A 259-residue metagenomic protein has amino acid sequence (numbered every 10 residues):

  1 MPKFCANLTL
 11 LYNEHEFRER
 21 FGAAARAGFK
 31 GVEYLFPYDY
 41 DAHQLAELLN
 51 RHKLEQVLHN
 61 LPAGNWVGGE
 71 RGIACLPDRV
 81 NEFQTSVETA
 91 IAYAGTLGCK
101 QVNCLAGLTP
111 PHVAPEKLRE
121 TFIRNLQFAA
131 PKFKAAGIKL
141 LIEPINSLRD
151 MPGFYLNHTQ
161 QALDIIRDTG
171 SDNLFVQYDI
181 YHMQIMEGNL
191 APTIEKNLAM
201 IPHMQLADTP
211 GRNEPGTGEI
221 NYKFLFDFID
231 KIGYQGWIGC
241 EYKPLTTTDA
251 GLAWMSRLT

Functional and structural regions predicted by a protein language model:
M1-G28, Y38, T89-A92, G98-K100 (+2 more regions): Histidine-acidic metal/acid-base catalytic patches
M1-T9, L58-I73, A106-P110, S147-R149: N-terminal small/glycine-rich loop or linker at the start of catalytic domains across soluble metabolic enzymes
L10, Y34-L35, V80, R119 (+2 more regions): A generic secondary-structure micro-motif detector that highlights 1-2 residue hydrophobic/ambivalent hotspots embedded
E33, V57-N60, N103, L141 (+2 more regions): Conserved beta-strand positions in the central sheet of alpha/beta enzyme cores
E33-E55, N60, A106-A114, R149-D150 (+1 more regions): Glycine-rich, proline-tolerant flexible connector loops at the mouths of alpha/beta enzymes
H43-E47, G69-G72, A114-K117, G153-Y155 (+2 more regions): Short secondary-structure transition/capping segments
Q44-K53, F128-F133, T193-K196, F224-F228: Catalytic-core regions built around general acid/base machinery
R51, I73-F175, I185: Active-site acidic/histidine proton-transfer and metal-coordination neighborhood in alpha/beta enzyme cores
